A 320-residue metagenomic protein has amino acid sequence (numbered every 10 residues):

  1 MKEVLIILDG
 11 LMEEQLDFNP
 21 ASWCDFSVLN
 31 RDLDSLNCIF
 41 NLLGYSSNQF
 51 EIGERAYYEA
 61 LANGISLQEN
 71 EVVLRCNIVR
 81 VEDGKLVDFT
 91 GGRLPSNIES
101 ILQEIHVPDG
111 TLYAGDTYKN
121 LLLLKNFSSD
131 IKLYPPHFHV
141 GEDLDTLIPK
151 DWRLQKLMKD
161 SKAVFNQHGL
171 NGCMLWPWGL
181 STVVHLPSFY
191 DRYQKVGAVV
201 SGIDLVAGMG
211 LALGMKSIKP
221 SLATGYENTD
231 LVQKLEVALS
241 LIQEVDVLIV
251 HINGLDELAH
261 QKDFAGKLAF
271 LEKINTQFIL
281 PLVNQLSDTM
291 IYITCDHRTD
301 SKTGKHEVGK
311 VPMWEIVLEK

Functional and structural regions predicted by a protein language model:
K2, L8-D109, T117, K305-V308 (+1 more regions): Active-site nucleophile/metal-coordination loop of metallo-enzymes that catalyze phosphate/sulfate and related
L5-I7, V247-H251, Y292: Structural motif
I78-T182: Glycine-rich, mobile lid/loop segments that gate access to catalytic sites or pores
D83-T90, L124-D143, L235-F278, L282: Active-site His/acidic residue clusters
E99-Q103, L154-K162, L231-L239, L271-V283: Short, hydrophobic/amphipathic alpha-helical packing segments that form internal helix faces or helix-helix interfaces
P177, T182-A269: Anion-binding catalytic surfaces of enzymes that hydrolyze or transfer phosphate/sulfate esters
S221, H251-G254, D263, N275 (+3 more regions): Active-site proximal loops enriched in glycine and acidic residues that flank catalytic Cys/His/Asp and coordinate
F270-G309, M313: Metal-dependent active-site segment of extracytoplasmic phospho-/sulfohydrolases and closely related
